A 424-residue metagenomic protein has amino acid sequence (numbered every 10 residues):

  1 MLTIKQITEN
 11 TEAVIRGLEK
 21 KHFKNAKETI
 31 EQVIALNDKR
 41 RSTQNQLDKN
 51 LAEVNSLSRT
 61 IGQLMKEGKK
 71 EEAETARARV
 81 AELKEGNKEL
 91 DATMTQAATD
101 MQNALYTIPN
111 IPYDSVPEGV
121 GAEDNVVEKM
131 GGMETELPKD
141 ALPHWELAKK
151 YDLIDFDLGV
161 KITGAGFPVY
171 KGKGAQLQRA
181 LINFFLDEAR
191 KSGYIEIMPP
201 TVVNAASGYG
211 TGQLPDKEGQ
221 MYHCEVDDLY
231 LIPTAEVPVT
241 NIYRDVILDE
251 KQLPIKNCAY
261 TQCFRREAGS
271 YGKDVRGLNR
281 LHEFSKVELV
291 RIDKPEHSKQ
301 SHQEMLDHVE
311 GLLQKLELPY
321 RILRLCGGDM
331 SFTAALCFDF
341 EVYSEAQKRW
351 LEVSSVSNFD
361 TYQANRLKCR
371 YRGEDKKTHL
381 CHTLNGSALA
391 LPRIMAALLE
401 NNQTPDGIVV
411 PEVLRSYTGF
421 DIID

Functional and structural regions predicted by a protein language model:
M1-T135, L153, D157: N-terminal alpha-helical targeting/anchoring segments
K27, K129-D424: TRNA-recognition modules of translation machinery and tRNA-sensing kinases, especially anticodon-binding
